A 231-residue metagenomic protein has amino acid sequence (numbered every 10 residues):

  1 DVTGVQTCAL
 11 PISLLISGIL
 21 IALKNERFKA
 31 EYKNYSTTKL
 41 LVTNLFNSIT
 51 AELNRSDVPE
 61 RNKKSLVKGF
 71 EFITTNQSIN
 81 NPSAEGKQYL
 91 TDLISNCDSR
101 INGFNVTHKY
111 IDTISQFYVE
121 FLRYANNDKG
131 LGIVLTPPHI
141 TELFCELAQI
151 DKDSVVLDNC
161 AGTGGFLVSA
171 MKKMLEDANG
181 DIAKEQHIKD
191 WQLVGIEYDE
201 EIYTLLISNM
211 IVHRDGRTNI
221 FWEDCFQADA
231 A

Functional and structural regions predicted by a protein language model:
V2-L10: Short, small-residue-biased leader/transition segments that mark boundaries at the very start of proteins
P11-S13, E31: Short, charged amphipathic recognition helices of the HTH superfamily and cognate SANT/SANTA-like modules
I12, N102-V106, G132, D158 (+1 more regions): Conserved aromatic-histidine-acidic binding/catalytic patches
S13-E26, H108-L135, H139-Q149: S-adenosyl-L-methionine
I21, F28-Y124: Long recognition/docking surfaces used for binding and targeting
N25-K29, L122, N126, L175 (+2 more regions): Non-catalytic alpha-helical coupling and interface elements of nucleotide-dependent molecular machines and regulators
I133-A230: Conserved S-adenosyl-L-methionine
